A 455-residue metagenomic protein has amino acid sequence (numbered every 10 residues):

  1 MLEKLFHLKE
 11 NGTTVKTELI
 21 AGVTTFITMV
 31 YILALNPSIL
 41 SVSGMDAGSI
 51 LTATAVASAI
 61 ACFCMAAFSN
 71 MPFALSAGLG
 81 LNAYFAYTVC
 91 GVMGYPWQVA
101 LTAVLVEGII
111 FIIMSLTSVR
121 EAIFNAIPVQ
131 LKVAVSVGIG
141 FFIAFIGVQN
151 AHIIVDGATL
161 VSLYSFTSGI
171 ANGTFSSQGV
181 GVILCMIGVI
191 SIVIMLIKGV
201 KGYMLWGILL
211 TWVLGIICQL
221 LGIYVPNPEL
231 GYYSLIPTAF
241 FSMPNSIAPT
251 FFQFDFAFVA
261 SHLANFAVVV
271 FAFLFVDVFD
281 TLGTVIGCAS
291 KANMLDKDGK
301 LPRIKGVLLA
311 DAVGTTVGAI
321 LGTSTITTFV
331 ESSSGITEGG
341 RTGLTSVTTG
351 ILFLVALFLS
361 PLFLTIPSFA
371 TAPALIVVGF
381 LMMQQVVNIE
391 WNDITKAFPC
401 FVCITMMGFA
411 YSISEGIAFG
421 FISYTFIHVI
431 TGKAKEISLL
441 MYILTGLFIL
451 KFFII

Functional and structural regions predicted by a protein language model:
M1-S49, F166-T167, I208-K305, I449-L450: Helix-loop-helix hairpins and the membrane-proximal interhelical loops of multi-pass alpha-helical transport proteins
L2-N36, A57, G78-Y87, G91-I139 (+1 more regions): Helix-loop-helix junctions within the multi-pass membrane cores of secondary transporters/permeases
L19, I39, I123, G202 (+3 more regions): Residue-level signature of catalytic and energy-coupling elements of molecular machines, predominantly ATP/GTP-dependent
V23-V30, I60-F63, A67, A144 (+4 more regions): Hydrophobic/aromatic residues within the transmembrane alpha-helices of Major Facilitator Superfamily
S43-F63: Loop-to-helix transition at the N-terminal end of transmembrane alpha-helices
S58-L79, I110: Juxtamembrane transmembrane-helix boundary signature
M93-V213, V347-I455: Membrane-embedded alpha-helical modules
